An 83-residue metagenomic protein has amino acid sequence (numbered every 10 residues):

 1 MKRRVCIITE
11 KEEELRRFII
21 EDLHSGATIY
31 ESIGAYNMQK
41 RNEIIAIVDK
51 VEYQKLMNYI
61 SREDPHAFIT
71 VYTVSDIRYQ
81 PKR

Functional and structural regions predicted by a protein language model:
M1-R83: Positively charged, small/polar-rich N-terminal and surface patches that mediate targeting and assembly and bind
